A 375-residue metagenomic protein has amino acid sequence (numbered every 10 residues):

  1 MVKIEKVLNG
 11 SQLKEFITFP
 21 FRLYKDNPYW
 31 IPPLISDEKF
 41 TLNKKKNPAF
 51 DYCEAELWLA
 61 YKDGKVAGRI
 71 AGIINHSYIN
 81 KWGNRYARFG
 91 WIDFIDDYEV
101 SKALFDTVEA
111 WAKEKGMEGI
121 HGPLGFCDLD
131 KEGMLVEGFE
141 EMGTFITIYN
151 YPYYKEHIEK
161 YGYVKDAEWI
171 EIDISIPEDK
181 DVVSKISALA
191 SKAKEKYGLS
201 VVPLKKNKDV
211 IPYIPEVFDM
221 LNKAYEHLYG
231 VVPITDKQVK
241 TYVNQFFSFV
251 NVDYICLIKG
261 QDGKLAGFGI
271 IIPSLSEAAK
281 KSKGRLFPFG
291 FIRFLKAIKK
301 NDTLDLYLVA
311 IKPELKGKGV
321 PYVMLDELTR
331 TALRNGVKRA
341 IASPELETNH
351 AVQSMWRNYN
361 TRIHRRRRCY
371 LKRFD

Functional and structural regions predicted by a protein language model:
M1-Y29, D375: Generic start-of-chain signal for non-secretory N-termini
G10-L13, P33-S36, N43-K44, D51-A60 (+9 more regions): Catalytic cores of nucleotide-enabled group-transfer and carboxylate-activating enzymes in metabolic and assembly-line
P20-K62, I70-N80, L204-V309: A conserved beta-strand-loop-helix scaffold within acyl/acetyltransferase catalytic domains
N80-G162, A167, S282-N358: Acyl-donor binding region in acyl/amide transferases
I148-L228: Acyltransferase donor/substrate-recognition loop-hinge adjacent to the catalytic core
I174-P177, L371-D375: Short beta-strand-to-coil "C-cap" segments at the C-terminal boundary of structured domains/repeats, marking
N358-N360, H364-C369, R373: A structural motif corresponding to the C-terminal lobe/cap of the Radical SAM core domain
